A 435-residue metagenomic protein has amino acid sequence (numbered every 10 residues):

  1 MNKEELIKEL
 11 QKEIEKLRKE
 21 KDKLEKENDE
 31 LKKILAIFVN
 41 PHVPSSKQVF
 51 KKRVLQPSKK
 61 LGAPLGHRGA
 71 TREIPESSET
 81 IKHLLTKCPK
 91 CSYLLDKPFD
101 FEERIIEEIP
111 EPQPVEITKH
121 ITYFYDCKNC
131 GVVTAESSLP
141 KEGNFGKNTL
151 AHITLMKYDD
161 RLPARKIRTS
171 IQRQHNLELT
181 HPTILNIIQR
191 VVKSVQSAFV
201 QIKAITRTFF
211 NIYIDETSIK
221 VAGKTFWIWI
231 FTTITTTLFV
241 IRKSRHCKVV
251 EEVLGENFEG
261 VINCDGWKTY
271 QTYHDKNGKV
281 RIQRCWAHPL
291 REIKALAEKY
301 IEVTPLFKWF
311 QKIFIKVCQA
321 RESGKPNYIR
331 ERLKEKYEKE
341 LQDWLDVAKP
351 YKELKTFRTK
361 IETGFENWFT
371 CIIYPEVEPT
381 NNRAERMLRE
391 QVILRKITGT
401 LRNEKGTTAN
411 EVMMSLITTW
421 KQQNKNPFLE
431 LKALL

Functional and structural regions predicted by a protein language model:
M1-N144, L185, I214: Short, flexible loop/hinge motifs at secondary-structure junctions
K8-E25, F124-D126, G131-L435: Catalytic center-proximal scaffold of phosphoryl-transfer enzymes
